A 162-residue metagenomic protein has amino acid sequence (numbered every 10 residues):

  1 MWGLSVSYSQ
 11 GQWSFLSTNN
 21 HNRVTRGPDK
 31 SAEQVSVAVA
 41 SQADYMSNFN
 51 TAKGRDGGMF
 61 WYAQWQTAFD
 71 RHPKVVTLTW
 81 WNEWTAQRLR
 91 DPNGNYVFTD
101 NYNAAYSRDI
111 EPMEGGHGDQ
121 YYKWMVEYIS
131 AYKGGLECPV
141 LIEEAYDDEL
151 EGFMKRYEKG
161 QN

Functional and structural regions predicted by a protein language model:
M1-L141: Glycan-processing catalytic domains of CAZymes
E137-Q161: Extracellular carbohydrate-recognition regions
